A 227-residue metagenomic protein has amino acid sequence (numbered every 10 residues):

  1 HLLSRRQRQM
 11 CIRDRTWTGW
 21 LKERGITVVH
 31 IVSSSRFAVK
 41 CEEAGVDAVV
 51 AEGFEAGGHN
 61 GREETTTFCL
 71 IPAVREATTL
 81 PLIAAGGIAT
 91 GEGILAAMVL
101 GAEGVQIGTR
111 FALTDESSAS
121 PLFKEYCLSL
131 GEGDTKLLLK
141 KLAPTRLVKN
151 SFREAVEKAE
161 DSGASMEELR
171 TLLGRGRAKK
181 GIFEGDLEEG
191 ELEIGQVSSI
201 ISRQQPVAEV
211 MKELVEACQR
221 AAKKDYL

Functional and structural regions predicted by a protein language model:
H1-R8, I12: Single conserved hydrophobic/aromatic residue that forms the stacking wall/gate of nucleotide- or nucleobase-binding
R6-Q7, V49, V105: Hydrophobic residues within beta-strands of alpha/beta enzymes
R8, A38-C41, A84, A102: Small-residue (primarily alanine) positions within well-ordered alpha-helices, especially packing/interaction faces
T16-W17, R36-K40, G93: Short acidic active-site motifs
G19-V32, A77-A85: Short beta-strand/loop segments at the ligand-binding rim of alpha/beta enzyme cores
I31-I71, T114, S118-S120: Glycine/Thr-rich beta-alpha phosphate-binding loop at enzyme active sites
G61-I83, A89-L227: Conserved active-site-proximal phosphate/metal-binding subdomains
